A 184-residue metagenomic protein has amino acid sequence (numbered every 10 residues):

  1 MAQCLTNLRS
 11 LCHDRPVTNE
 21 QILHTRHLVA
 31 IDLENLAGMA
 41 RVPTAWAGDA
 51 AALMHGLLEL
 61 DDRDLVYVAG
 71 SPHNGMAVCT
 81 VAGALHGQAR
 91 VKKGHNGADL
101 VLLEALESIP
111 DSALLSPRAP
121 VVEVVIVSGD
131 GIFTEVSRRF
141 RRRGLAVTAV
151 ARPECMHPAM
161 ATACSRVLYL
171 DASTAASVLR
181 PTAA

Functional and structural regions predicted by a protein language model:
A2-E104, A146: Domain-level signal for Mg2+-assisted phosphodiester chemistry and nucleotide/NA-binding surfaces in nucleic-acid
P72-A184: Nuclease catalytic cores that cleave nucleic-acid phosphodiester bonds, predominantly acidic two-metal-ion
